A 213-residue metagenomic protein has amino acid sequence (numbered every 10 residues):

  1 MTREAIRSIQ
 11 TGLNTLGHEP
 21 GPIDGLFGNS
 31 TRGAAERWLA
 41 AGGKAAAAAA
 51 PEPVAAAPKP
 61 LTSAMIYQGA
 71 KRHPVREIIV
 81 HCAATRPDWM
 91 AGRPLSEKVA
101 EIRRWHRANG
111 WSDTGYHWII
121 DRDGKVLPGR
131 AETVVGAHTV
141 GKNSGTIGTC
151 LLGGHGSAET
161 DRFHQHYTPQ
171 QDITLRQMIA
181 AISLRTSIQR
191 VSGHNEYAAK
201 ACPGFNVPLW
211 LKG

Functional and structural regions predicted by a protein language model:
M1-T2, P22-R32: A glycine-rich, coil/turn loop motif that links secondary-structure elements
A5-S8, G12, N29-T85, G92 (+1 more regions): Basic/polar, cationic surfaces and motifs that engage anionic cell-wall and phosphate/carboxylate ligands
T11-D24: Extracellular-facing binding/remodeling surfaces
P20-I23, A47, N109-H117, T186-N195: Surface-exposed patches in mature extracellular/periplasmic domains of secreted proteins
P87, L95-S96: Serine endopeptidase catalytic core focused on the charge-relay Asp
I102-R103: Charge-rich, low-complexity N-terminal segments
H106: Zn2+-dependent metallopeptidase catalytic core
